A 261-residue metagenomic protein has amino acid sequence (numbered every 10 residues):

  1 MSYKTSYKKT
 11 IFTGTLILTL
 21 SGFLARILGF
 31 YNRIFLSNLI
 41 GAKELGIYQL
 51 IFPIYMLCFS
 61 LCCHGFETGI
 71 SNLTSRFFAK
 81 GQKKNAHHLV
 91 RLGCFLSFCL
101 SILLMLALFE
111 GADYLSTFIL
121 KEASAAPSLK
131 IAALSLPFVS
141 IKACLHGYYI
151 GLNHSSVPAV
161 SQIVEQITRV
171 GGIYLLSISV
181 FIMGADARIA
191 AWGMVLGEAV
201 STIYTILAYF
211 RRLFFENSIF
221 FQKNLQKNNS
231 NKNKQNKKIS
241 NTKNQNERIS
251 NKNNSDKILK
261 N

Functional and structural regions predicted by a protein language model:
M1-L28, K84, H88, S155 (+1 more regions): N-terminal membrane topogenesis motif
T10-S71, M105: Signature of the first transmembrane helix
L18-S21, L134, Y149-L175: Alpha-helical transmembrane segments of multi-pass membrane transporters/permeases
G41, C63-F95, G151-V157: Transmembrane-helix boundary and interhelical linker motifs in polytopic inner-membrane proteins
L103-A126: Short membrane-interface helical motifs at transmembrane helix boundaries in multi-pass membrane transporters
E122-L145, G171: Alpha-helical transmembrane segments of multi-pass membrane proteins
S156, I167-A208: Membrane-interface helix-loop junctions in multi-pass transport and translocation proteins
S177, V195-K234, N244: C-terminal transmembrane helix end/exit motif
